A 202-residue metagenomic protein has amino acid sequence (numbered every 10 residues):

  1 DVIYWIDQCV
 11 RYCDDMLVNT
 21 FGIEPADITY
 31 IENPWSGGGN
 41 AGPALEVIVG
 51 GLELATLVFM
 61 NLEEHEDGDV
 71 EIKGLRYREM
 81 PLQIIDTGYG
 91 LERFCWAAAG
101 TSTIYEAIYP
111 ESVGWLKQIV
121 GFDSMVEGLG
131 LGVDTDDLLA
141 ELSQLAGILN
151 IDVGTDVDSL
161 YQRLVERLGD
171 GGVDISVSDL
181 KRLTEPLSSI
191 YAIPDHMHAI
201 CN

Functional and structural regions predicted by a protein language model:
D1-N202: Structured aminoacyl-transfer and RNA-binding surfaces used for tRNA recognition/handling in the translation apparatus
